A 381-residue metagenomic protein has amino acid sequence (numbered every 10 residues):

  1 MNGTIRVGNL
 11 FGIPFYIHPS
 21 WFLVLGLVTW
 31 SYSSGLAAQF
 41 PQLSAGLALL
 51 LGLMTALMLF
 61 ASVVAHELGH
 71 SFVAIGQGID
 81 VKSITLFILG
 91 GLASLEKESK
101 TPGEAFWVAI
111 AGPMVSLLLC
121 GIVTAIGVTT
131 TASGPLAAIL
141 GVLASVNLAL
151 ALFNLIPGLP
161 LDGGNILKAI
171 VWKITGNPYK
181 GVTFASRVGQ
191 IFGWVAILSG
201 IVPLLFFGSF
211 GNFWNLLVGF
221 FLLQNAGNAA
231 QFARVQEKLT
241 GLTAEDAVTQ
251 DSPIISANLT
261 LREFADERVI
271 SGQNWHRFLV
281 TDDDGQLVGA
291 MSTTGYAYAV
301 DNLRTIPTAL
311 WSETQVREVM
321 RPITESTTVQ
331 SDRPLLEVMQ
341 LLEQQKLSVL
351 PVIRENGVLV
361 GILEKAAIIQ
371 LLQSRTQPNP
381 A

Functional and structural regions predicted by a protein language model:
N2-T29, A48-A105, G141-W172: Small-residue-rich helix-interface/hinge motifs
N9, I13, I126-L140, A169-A185: Membrane interface segments of multi-pass transport proteins and intramembrane proteases
P14-F22, V108-L119, V182-W194: Select subsegments of transmembrane alpha-helices in polytopic membrane proteins, especially boundary-proximal
T29-L50, V123-V142, I201-G208: Helix-interface capping motifs at the ends of transmembrane segments in multi-pass membrane proteins
S62, G69, L119-T130, L152-F153 (+2 more regions): Alpha-helical membrane-inserting segments
A74, K100-A109, M114-L143, N147: His/Asp/Glu-rich metal-coordinating catalytic cores of metallo-dependent phosphodiesterases/hydrolases acting on
S145-V235, M291: Alpha-helical transmembrane segments and adjacent TM-loop junctions that form the membrane-embedded core of multi-pass
A229-P253, T260-L261, A265-V269, L287-L350 (+2 more regions): Tandem CBS (Bateman) regulatory domains
